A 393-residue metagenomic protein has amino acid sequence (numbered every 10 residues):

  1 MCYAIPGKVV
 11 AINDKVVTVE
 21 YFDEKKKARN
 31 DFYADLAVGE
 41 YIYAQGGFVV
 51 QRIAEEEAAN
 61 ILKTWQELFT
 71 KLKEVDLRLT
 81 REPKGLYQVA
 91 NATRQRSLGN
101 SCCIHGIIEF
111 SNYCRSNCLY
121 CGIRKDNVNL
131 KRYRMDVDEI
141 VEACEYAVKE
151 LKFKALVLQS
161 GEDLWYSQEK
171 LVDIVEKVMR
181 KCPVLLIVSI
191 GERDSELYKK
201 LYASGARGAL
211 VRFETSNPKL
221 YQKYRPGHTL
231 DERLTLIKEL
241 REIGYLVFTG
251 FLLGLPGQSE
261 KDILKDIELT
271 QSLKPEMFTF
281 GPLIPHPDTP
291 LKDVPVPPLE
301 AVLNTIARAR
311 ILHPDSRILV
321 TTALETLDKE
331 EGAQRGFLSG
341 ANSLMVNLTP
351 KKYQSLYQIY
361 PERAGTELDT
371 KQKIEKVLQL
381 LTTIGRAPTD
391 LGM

Functional and structural regions predicted by a protein language model:
I5, D23-K26, Q271-M393: Auxiliary Fe-S-binding modules of radical SAM enzymes
I5, K15-V19: Short aromatic-glycine-enriched beta-strand elements
G7-V9: Conserved hydrophobic positions within beta-strands
E40-Y113, L391-G392: Flexible, acidic/Gly-rich N-terminal and inter-domain linker regions that tether and position cofactor-handling modules
L86-N127, M135-Q159: N-terminal pre-triad scaffold of radical SAM enzymes
K125-V141, A147-E169, I174, V178-I237 (+2 more regions): Core AdoMet radical
Y166-I190, L230-F248, V294-S316, D369-T382: Alpha-helix-loop-beta-strand connector modules within alpha/beta enzyme cores
D194-L201, P256-T270, T326-L338: Catalytic cores of alpha/beta
